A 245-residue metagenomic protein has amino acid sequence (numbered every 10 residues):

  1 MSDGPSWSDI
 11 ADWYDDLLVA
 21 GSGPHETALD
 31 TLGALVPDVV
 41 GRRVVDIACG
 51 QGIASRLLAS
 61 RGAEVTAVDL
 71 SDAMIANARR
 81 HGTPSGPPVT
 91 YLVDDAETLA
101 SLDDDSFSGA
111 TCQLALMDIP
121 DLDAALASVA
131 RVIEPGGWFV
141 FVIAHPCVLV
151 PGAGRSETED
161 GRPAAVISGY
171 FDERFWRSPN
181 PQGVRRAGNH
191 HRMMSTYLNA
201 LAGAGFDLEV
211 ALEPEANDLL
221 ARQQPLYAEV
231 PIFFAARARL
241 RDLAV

Functional and structural regions predicted by a protein language model:
M1-V40, I53, L57, M74-H81: Conserved class I S-adenosyl-L-methionine
R43-I47, Q51-T98: Class I SAM-dependent methyltransferase SAM/SAH-binding core
S101-A110: A short acidic, Gly/Pro-enriched loop at the edge of an enzyme's catalytic core that lines a small-molecule cofactor
D123-W138: A short glycine-rich, Lys/Arg-flanked "PGG" loop and its adjoining helix->strand segment in the class I
W138-R177: Conserved class I S-adenosyl-L-methionine
C147-V150, Q182-S195: Acceptor-substrate binding/catalytic loop of class I
G188-A211: Short alpha-helix
A204-F206, A221-V245: Core SAM-dependent methyltransferase catalytic element
